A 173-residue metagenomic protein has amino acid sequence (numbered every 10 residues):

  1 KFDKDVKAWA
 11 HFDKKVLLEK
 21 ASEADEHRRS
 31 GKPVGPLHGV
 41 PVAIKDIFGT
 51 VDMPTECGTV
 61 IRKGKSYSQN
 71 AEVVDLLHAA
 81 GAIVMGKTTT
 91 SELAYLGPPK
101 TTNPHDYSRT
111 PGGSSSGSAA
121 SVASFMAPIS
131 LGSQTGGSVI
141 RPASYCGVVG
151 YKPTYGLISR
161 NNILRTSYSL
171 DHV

Functional and structural regions predicted by a protein language model:
K1-G136: Gly/Ser-rich catalytic/binding loops embedded in alpha/beta enzyme cores
A119-V173: Fold-level recognition of mixed alpha/beta catalytic cores in primary-metabolism enzymes, strongest
